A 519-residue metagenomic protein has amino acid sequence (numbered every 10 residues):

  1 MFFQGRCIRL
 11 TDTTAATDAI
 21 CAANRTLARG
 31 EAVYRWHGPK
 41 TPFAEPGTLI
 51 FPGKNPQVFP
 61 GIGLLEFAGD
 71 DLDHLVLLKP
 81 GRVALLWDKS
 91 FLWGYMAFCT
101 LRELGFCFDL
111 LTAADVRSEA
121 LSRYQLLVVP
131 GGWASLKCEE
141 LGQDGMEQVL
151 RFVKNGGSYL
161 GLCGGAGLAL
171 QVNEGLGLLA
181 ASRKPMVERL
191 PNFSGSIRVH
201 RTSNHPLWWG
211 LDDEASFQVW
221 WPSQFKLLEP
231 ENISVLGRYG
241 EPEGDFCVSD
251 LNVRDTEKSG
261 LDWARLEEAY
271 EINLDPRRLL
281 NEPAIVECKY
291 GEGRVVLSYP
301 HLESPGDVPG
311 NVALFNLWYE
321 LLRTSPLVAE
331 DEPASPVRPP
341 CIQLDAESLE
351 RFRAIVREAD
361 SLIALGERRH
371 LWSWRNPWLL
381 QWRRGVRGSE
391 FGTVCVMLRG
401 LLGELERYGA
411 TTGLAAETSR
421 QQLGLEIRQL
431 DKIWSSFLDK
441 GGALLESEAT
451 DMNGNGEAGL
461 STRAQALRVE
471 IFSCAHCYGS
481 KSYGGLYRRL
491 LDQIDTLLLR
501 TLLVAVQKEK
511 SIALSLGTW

Functional and structural regions predicted by a protein language model:
Q4-T13, A44-W93, E282-A284, E292 (+2 more regions): Short, surface-exposed patches at the edges or C-terminal ends of soluble domains, predominantly
R6, T13-N24, A28, E45-I50 (+9 more regions): Aromatic-Pro/Gly-enriched surface loop or interdomain linker that acts as a lid/target-recognition segment
L10-T13, L27, E31, P39-K54 (+1 more regions): Helical hinge/lid and interdomain linker segments adjacent to catalytic or ligand-binding clefts that mediate domain
T17, N24, S196-G291, Y299-V308 (+5 more regions): Catalytic beta-strand/loop cores that center a nucleophilic Ser/Cys/Thr and support acyl-enzyme chemistry
L85-L86, L162, S298: Short hydrophobic segments within beta-strands
E139-P222: A glycine-rich, often tryptophan-bearing local segment used as a flexible ligand/cofactor-contacting loop or short
V312-G413: Charged, amphipathic alpha-helical linkers/stalks
